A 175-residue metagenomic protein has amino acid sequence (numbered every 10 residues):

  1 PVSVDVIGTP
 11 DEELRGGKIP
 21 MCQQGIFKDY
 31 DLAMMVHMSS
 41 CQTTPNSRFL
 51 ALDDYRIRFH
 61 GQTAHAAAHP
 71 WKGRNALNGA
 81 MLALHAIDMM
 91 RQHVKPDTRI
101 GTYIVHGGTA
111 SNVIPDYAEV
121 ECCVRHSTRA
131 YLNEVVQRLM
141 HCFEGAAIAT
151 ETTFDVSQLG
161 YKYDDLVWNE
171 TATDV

Functional and structural regions predicted by a protein language model:
P1-P115: Histidine/acidic-residue-rich, glycine-tolerant segments that coordinate divalent metal ions
L77-V175: Metal-dependent amide/peptide-bond hydrolase catalytic core, centered on the "pita-bread" metallohydrolase fold
